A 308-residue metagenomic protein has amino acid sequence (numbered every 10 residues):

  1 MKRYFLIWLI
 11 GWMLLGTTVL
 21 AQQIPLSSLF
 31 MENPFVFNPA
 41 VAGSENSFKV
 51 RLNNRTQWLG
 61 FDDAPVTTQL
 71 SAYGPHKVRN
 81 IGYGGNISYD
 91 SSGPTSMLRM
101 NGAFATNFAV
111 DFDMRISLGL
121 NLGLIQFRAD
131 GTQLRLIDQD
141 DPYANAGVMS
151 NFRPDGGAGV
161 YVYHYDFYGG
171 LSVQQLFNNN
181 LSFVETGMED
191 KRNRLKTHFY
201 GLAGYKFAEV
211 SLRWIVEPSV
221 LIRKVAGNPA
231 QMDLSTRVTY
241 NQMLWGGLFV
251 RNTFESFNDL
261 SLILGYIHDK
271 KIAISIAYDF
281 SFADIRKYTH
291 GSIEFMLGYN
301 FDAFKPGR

Functional and structural regions predicted by a protein language model:
M1-F5, V110-F112: Positively charged n-region of N-terminal signal peptides that target proteins for export
L6-I7, F280: Intrinsic low-complexity, intrinsically disordered segments enriched in polar/basic residues
I7-G16: Bacterial N-terminal signal peptides
Q22-R308: Subset of outer-membrane beta-barrel
